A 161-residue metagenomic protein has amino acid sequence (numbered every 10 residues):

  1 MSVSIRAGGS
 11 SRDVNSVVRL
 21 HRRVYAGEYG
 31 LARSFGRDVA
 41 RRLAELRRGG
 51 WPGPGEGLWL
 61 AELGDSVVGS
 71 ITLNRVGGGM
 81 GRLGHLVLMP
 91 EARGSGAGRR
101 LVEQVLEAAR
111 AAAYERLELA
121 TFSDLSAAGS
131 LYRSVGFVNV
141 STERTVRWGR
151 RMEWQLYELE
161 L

Functional and structural regions predicted by a protein language model:
V3-E91, R99-Q104, A108, A112 (+2 more regions): Acetyl-CoA-dependent GNAT
S10-R12, E115-L161: C-terminal "cap" of GNAT-fold acetyltransferases
S95: Flexible nucleotide-binding loop
